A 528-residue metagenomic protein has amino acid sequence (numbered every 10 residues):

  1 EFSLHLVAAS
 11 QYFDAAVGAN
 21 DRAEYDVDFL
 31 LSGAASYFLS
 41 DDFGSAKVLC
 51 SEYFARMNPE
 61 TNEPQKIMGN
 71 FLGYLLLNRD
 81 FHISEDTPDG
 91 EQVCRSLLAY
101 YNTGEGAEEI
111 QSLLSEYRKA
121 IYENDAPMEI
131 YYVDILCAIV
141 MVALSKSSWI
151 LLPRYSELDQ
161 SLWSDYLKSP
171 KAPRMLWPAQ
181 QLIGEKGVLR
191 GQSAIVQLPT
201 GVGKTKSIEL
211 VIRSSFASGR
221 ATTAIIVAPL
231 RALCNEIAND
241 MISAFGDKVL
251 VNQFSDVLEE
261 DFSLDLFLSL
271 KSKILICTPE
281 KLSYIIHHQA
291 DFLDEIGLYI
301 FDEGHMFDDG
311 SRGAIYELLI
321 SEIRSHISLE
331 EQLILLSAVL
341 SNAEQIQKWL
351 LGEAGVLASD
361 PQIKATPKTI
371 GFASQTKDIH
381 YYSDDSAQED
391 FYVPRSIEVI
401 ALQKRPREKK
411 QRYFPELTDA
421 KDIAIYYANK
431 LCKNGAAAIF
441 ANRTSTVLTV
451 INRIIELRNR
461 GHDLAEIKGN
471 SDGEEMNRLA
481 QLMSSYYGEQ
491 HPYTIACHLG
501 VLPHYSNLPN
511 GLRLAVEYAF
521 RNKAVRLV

Functional and structural regions predicted by a protein language model:
E1-V528: N-terminal helicase ATP-binding lobe
